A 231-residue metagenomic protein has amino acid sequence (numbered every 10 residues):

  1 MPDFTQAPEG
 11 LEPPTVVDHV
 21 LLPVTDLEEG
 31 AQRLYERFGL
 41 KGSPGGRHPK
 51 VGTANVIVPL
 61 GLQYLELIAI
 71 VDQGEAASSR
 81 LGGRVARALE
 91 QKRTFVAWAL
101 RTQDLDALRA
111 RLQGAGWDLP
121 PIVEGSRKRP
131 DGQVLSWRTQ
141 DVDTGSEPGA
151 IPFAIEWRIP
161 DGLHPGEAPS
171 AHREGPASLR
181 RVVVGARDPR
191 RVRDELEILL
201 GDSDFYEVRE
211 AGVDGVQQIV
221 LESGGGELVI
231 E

Functional and structural regions predicted by a protein language model:
P2-G45, V51: Short, extreme N-terminal leader segments that mark the start of a protein/domain
P2-T5, E66, D106-P176, S203-E231: Vicinal oxygen chelate
V16-D26, A54-V56, G61, R80-A115 (+2 more regions): Vicinal oxygen chelate
L27-K41, L108-A115, D188-L200: Amphipathic alpha-helical segments
E29-R87: Glycine/small-residue-rich interface belts in oligomeric ring/scaffold proteins and their assembly partners
G61, I70, R101, I155-R158: Structured loops at beta-to-helix junctions and adjacent beta-edge loops in soluble globular domains
W98, I155, L196: A residue-level signal for conserved active-site and pocket-lining positions in enzyme catalytic cores
H172-E174, R181-E210: Aromatic-anchored, glycine/proline-accented short structural segments that stabilize local strand-turns or short
